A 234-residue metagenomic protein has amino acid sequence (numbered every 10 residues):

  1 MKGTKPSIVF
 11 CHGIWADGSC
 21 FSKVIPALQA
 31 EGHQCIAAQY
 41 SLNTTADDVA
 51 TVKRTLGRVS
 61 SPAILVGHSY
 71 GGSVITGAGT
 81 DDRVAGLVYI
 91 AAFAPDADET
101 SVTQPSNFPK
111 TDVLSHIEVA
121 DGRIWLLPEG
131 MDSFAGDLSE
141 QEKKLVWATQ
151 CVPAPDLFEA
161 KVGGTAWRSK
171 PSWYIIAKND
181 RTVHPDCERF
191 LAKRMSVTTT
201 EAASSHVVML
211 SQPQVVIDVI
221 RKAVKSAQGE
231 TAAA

Functional and structural regions predicted by a protein language model:
G3-T45, A63, G77: Conserved HGGG/HGGXW glycine-rich cap/lid loop of the alpha/beta-hydrolase fold
P6, W167-S172, M195-V197: Short, proline-enriched alpha-helix->beta-strand connector loops that line the catalytic pocket of alpha/beta-hydrolase
D47-A63: Conserved acidic catalytic loop of the alpha/beta-hydrolase fold
V66-G71, I75: Gly/Ala-rich beta-loop-alpha elbow adjacent to hydrolase catalytic centers
T80-D132, A154-K161, A232: Flexible "cap/lid" loop of the alpha/beta hydrolase fold
L138-K161, R168-S172: Hydrophobic, aromatic-rich cap/lid helix
Y174-I176: Short beta-strand/loop motif that positions the catalytic acidic residue of the alpha/beta-hydrolase fold
K178-S204, L210, V215, K222-A223: Conserved loop-alpha-helix segment in the C-terminal half of the alpha/beta-hydrolase fold that carries the catalytic
